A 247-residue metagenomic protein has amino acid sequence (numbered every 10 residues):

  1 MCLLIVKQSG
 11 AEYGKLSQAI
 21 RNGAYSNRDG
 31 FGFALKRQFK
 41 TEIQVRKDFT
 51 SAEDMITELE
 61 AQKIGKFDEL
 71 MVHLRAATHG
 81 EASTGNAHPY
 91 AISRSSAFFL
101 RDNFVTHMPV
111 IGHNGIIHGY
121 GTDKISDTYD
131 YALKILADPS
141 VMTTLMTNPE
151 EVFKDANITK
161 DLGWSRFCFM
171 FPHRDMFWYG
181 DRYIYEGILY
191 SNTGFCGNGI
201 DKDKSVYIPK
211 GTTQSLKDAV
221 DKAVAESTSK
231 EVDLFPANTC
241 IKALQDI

Functional and structural regions predicted by a protein language model:
M1-E58, L70, R182-I247: Extreme N-terminus nucleophile/cap motif
A24-R28, T50, K63-I64, A82-S83 (+1 more regions): A short catalytic or substrate-binding loop motif that flags glycine-/basic-rich loops and adjacent residues that bind
A34-Q38, S93, M170-P172: A generic structural motif
F49-E58, Q62-G65, I116-I117, D130 (+1 more regions): Compact, glycine/acidic-enriched structural inserts
K63, D68-T78: Regulatory input/activation interfaces that engage signals or partners
G80-V110, N157: Acidic loop->beta-strand submotif enriched in PP2C/PPM serine/threonine phosphatases
H107-T122: Conserved beta-strand-loop-short alpha-helix elements that form and flank the Mn2+/Mg2+-coordinating active site
H118-Y185: Short histidine
